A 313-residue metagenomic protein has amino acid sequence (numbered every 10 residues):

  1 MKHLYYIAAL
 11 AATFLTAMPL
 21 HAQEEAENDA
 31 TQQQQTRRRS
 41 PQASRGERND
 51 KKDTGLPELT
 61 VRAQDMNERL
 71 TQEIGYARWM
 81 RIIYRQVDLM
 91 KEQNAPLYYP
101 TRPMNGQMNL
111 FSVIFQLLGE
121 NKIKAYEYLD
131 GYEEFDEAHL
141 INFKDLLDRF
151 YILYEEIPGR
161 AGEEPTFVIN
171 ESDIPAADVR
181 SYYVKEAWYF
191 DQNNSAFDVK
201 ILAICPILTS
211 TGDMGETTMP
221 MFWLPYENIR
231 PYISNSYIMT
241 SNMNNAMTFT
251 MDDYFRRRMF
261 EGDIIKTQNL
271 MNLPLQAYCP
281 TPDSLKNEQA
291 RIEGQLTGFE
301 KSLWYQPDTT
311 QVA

Functional and structural regions predicted by a protein language model:
M1-T31: Bacterial Sec-dependent N-terminal signal peptides
A17-M18, A187, T209-T211, E227-I229: Generic structural motif
E24-N193, Y226-V312: A domain-level signal for the mature, folded cores of soluble proteins
A177-V179, V199-I201, M219-M221: Extracytoplasmic
N193-S195, M214-G215: Short consensus segments that form the blades of beta-propeller domains, in both extracellular/periplasmic
T209-G215, S234-Y237: KE-rich/KEKE low-complexity, intrinsically disordered/coiled-coil-prone tracts that act as electrostatic scaffolds
D213-I229: Short linear, low-complexity motifs centered on an aromatic residue
